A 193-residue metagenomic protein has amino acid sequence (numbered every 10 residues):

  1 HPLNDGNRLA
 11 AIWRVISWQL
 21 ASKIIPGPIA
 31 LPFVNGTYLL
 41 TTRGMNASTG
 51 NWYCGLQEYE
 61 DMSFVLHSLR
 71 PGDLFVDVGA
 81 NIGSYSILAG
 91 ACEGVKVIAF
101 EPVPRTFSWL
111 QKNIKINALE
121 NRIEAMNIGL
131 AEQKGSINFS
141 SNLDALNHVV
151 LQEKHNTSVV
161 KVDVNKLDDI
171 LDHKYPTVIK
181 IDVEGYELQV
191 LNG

Functional and structural regions predicted by a protein language model:
H1-G193: Phosphate/nucleotide-binding beta-alpha loop and adjacent structural elements of enzyme active sites
